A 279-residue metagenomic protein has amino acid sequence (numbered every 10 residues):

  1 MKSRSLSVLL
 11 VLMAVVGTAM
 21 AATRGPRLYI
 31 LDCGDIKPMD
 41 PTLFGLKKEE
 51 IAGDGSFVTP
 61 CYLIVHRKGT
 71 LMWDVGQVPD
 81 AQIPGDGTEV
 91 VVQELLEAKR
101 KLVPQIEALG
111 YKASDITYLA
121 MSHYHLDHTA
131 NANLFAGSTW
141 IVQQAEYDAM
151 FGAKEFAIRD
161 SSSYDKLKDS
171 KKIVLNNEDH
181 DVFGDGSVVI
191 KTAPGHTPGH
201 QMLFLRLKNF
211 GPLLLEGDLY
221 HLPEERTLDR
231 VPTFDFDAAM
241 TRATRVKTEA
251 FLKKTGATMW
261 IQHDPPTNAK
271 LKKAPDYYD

Functional and structural regions predicted by a protein language model:
M1-V8: Bacterial N-terminal signal peptides that target proteins for export
V8-G17: Bacterial N-terminal signal peptides
A19-P104, D115, F210-G217, K253-T258 (+1 more regions): Metallo-beta-lactamase
A22-R24, E97-D115, Q143-T192, M240-G256: Metallo-beta-lactamase
I30, D54-S56, C61-V65, L71 (+1 more regions): Core dinuclear metal-dependent hydrolase active-site scaffold
G34, V75-V78, Y124, A145 (+3 more regions): Active-site metal-binding loops of divalent metal-dependent hydrolases
V92-P104, F204, N209-D279: Cap/insert and terminal regions of metallo-dependent hydrolase folds
I116-D127: Metallo-beta-lactamase
